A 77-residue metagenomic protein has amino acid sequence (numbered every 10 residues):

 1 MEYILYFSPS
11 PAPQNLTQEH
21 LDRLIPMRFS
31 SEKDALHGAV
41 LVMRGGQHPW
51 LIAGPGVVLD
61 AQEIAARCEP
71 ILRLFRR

Functional and structural regions predicted by a protein language model:
M1, T17, E32, P55 (+1 more regions): Terminal low-complexity, poorly structured segments
M1-L24, A66: Short aromatic-glycine-(Arg/Gly/Cys) micro-motifs in beta-strand/loop hairpins
P11-T17, L36, V57-A61: Short, surface-exposed beta-strand/loop "edge" segments at domain boundaries and coil↔beta transitions
H20, F29-Q47: A short, charged, amphipathic alpha-helix used as a generic interaction element across diverse proteins
I25-M27, P55: Short N-terminal micro-motifs specific to bacterial/archaeal maturation and metal-cluster initiation sites
V42-R77: Short, mixed-charge low-complexity intrinsically disordered segments
